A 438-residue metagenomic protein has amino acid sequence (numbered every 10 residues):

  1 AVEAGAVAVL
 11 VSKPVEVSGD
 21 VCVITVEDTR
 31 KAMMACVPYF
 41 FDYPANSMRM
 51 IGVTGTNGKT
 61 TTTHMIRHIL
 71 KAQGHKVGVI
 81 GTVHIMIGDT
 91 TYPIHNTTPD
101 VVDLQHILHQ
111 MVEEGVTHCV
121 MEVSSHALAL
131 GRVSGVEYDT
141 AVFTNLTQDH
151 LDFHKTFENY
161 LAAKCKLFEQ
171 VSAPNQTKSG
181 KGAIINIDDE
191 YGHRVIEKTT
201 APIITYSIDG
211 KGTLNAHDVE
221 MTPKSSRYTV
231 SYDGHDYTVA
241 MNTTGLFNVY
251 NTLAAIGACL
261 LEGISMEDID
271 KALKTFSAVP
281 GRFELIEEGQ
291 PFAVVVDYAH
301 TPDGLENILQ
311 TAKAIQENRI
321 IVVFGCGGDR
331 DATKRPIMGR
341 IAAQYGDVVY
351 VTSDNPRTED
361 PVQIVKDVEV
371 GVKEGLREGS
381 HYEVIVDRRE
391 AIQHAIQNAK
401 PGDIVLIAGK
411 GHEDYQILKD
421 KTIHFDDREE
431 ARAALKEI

Functional and structural regions predicted by a protein language model:
V2, V11-D20, Y138-V294, E317 (+3 more regions): Acidic, Mg2+-coordinating active-site environments of NTP-dependent enzymes
V2-G5, V23-A32, D139-T144, A162-C165 (+3 more regions): A short, gly/pro- and small-residue-rich
V2-G52, T61-G74, K211, T238 (+3 more regions): Short, basic phosphate-binding NTP loop
E3, V7-K13, G182-I187, V323-F324 (+1 more regions): Short internal beta-strands
K31-I185, H193-T199, L253, I315-Q316: Phosphate-binding loop of NTP-binding sites
G257-E267, K271-G281, L285-I438: ATP-dependent carboxylate-amine ligase
